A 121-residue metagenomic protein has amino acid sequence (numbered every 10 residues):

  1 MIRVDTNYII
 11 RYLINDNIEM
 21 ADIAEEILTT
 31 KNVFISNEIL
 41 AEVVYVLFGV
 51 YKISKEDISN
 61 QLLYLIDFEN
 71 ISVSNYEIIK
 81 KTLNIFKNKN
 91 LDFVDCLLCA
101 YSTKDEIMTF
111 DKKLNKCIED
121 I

Functional and structural regions predicted by a protein language model:
M1-I35, V50-E56, F68, C117-D120: Short, well-structured N-terminal submotif of metal-dependent ribonuclease cores
Y8, I39, I78, L97-L98 (+1 more regions): Alpha-helix capping/helix-boundary segments
D57-K87: Acidic catalytic patch
D92-E106: Acidic, metal-associated active-site segment
T103-E106, N115-E119: C-terminal binding/interaction regions
